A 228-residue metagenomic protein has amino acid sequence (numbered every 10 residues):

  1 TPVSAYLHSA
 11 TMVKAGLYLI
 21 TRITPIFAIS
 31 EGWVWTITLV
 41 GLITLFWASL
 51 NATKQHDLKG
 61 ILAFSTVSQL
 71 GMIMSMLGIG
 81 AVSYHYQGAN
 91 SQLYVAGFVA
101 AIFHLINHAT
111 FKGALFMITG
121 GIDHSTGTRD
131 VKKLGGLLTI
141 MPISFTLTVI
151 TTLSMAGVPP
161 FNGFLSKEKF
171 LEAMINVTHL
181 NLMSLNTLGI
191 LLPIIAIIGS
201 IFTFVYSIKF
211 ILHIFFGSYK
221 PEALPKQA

Functional and structural regions predicted by a protein language model:
T1-Q227: Hydrophobic transmembrane alpha-helices and their helix-loop junctions in integral membrane proteins
